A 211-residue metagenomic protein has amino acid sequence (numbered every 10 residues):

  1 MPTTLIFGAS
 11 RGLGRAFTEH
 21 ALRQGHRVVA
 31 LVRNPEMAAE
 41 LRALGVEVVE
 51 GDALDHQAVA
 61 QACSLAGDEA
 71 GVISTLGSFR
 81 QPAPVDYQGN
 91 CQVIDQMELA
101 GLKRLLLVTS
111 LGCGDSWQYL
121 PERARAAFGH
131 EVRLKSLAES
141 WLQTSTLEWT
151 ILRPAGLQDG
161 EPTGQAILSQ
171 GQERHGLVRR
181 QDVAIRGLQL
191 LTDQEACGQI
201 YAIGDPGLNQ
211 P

Functional and structural regions predicted by a protein language model:
P2-H26: N-terminal Rossmann NAD(P)H-binding glycine-rich loop of SDR-like oxidoreductase domains
A30-E36, D52-A53: N-terminal Rossmann-fold cofactor-binding loop
V49-E69: Conserved Rossmann-fold cofactor-binding substructure of NAD(P)-dependent oxidoreductases
A70-L105, S136-L137: NAD(P)-cofactor binding segment of oxidoreductase domains
P82, G112-W117, L157-G160: Conserved catalytic-site region of short-chain dehydrogenase/reductase
V85, G89-N90, L134, L152 (+2 more regions): Substrate-positioning beta->alpha
W117, E161-G164, L190-Q199: Glycine/proline-rich active-site loop of Rossmann-fold NAD(P)-dependent oxidoreductases
L137-E161: Conserved beta-loop-beta element that borders a ligand/cofactor-binding pocket
